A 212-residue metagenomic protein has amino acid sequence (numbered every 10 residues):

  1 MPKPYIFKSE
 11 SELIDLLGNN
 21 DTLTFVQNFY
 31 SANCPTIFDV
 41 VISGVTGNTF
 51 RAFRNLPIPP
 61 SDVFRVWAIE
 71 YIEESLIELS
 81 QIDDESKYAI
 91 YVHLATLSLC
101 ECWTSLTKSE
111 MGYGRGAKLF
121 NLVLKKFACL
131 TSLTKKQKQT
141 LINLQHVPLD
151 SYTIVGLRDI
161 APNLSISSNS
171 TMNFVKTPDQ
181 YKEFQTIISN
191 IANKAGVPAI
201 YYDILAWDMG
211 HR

Functional and structural regions predicted by a protein language model:
M1-S43, T96, C100, K108-R212: C-terminal accessory module of base-excision DNA glycosylases/AP lyases that mediates lesion recognition and DNA
I6, I14-N19, F38-S43, G47-I69: Nuclease catalytic cores
F50-T104: A glycine-rich, hydrophobic loop/mini-helix early in the fold
